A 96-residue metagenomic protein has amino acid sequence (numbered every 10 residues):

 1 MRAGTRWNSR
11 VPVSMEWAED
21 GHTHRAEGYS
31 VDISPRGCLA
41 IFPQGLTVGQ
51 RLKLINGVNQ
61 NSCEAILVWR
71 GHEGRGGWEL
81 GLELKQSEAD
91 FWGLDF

Functional and structural regions predicted by a protein language model:
M1-F96: Structured alpha-helical
